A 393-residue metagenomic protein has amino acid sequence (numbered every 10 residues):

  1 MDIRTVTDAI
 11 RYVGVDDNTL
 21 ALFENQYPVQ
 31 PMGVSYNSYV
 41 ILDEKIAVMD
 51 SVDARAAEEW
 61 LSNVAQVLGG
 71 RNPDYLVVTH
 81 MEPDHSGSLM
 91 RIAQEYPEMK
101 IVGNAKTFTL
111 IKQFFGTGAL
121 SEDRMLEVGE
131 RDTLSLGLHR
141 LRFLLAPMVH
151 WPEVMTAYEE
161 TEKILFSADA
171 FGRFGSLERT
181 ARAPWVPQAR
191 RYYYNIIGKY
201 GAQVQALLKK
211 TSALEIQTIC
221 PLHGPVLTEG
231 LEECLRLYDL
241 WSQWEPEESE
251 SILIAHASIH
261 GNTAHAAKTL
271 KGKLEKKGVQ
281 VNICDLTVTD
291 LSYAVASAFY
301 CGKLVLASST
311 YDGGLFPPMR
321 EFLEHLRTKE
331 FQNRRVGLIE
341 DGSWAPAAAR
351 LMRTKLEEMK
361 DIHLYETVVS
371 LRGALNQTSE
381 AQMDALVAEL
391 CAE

Functional and structural regions predicted by a protein language model:
I3-Q66, T156-E159, K163-S167, T263: Conserved beta-strand hairpin/beta-sheet module of binuclear metal-dependent hydrolase folds, prominently
R4-D8, V102-V154, Y200-L208: Metallo-beta-lactamase
E44, R55-V102: Active-site metal-binding motif and surrounding structural segment of the metallo-beta-lactamase
K45-A47, Y75, H139, K163-F166 (+3 more regions): Structural motif
M49-S51, P73-M81, K100-N104, L165-D169 (+1 more regions): Active-site neighborhood of phospho(di)ester-bond hydrolases with catalytic His/Asp-centered motifs
S88, T289-A294: Short acidic active-site motifs
L177-I219, H223-V226, T269-C284, A294-E393: FMN-binding flavodoxin-like domain, especially the glycine-rich phosphate-binding loop
A255-K277: Short, charged N-terminal beta->alpha structural module
